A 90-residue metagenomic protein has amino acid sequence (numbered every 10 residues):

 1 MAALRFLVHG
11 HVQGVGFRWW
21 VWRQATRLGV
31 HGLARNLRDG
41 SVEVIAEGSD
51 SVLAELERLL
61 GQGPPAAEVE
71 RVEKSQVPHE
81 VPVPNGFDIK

Functional and structural regions predicted by a protein language model:
M1-K90: Intrinsically disordered, low-complexity, mixed-charge
